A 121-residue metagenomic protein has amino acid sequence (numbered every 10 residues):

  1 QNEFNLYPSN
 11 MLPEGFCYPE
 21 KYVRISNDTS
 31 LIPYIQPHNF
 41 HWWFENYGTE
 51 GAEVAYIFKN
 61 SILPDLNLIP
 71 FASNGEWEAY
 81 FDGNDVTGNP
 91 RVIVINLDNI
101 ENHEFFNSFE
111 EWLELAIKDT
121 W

Functional and structural regions predicted by a protein language model:
Q1-W77: A surface-exposed partner-binding patch
N46-G48, F81, A116: Short, isolated positions within intrinsically disordered regulatory regions of eukaryotic proteins
A72-S73, G83, N96: Pocket-edge structural micro-motifs
W77-D85: Broad, structure-driven detector of short, well-ordered beta-strand segments within folded domains
N84-T87, F109-E111: A short, sequence-level motif marking secondary-structure junctions
G88-N96: Short aromatic-glycine-(Arg/Gly/Cys) micro-motifs in beta-strand/loop hairpins
D98-W121: Compact, glycine/acidic-enriched structural inserts
